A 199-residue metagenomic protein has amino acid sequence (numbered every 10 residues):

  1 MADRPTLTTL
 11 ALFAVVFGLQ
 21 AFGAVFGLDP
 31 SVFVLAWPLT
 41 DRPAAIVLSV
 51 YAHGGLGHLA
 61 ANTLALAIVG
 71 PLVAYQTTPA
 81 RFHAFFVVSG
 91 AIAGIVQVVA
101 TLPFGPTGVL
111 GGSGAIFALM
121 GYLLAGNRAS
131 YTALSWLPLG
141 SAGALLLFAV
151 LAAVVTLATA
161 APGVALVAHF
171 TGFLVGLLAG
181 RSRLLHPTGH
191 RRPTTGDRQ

Functional and structural regions predicted by a protein language model:
M1-Q199: A detector for small-residue-rich transmembrane helices and their helix-helix packing motifs
